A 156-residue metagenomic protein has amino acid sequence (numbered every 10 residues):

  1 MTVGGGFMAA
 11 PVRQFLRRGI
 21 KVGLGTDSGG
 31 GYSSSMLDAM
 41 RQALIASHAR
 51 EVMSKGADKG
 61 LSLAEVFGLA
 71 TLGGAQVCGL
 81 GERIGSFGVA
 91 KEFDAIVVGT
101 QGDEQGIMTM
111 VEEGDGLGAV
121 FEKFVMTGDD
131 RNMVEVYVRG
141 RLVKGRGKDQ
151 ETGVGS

Functional and structural regions predicted by a protein language model:
M1, L24-D27, R139: Thr-Gly-centered strand-to-loop micro-motif
V3-G6: Helical hairpin unit composed of two closely spaced alpha helices linked by a short loop
A10-T109: His/Asp/Glu-enriched, well-ordered alpha-helical/loop segment that forms or immediately abuts the divalent-metal
M36, S47, V120-V125, S156: Generic hydrophobic, helix-prone segments enriched in Leu/Val/Ile
E65, G153-S156: Long, low-complexity intrinsically disordered regions
E92-E151: C-terminal cap of metal-dependent C-N hydrolases
